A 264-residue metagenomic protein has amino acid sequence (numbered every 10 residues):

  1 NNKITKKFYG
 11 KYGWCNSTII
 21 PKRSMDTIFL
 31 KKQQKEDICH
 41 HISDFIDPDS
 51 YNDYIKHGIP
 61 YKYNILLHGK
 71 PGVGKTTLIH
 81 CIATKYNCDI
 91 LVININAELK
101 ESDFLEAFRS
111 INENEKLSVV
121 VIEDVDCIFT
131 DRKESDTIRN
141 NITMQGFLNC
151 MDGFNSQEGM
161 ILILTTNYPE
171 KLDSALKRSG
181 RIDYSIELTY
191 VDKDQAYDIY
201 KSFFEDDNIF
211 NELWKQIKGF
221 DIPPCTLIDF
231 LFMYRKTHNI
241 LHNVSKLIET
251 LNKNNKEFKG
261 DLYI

Functional and structural regions predicted by a protein language model:
N1-H57, Y61-Y63, K70, N94-L99 (+2 more regions): AAA+ P-loop ATPase mechanoenzymes
R23, Q33, P60-K62, G74 (+6 more regions): Eukaryote-biased feature marking scaffold/signaling PDZ-domain proteins and nuclear chromatin regulators
E36, H40, T76-H80, S102-E106 (+11 more regions): Amphipathic alpha-helical interface elements that mediate macromolecular binding in regulatory proteins
H57-I93, E106-E113: Walker A/P-loop
L66, V120-V121: Walker B beta-strand of ABC/ABC-like P-loop ATPase nucleotide-binding domains, specifically the conserved hydrophobic
D89, S118-V119: The start of beta-strands in P-loop NTPase/AAA+ ATPase cores
I122, D126-S179, D183-Y184, T189: Conserved catalytic/switch belt of AAA+ P-loop NTPases
A175-G180, Y184-I264: C-terminal alpha-helical "lid" subdomain
